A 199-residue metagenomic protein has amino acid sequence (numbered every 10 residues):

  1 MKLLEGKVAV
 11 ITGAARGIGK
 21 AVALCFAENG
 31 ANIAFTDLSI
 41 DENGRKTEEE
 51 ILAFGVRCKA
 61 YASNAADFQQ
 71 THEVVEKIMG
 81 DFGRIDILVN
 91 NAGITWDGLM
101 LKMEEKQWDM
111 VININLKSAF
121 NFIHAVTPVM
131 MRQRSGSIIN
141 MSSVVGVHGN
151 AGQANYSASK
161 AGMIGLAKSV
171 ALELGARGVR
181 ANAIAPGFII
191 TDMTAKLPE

Functional and structural regions predicted by a protein language model:
L3-A34: Canonical Rossmann dinucleotide-binding motif of NAD(H)/NADP(H)-dependent dehydrogenases/reductases, specifically
A31-K46: Conserved glycine-rich Rossmann-like NAD(P)H-binding loop of the short-chain dehydrogenase/reductase
D41, A62-V74, E105: The beta1-alpha1 cofactor-binding region of Rossmann-like NAD(H)/NADP(H)-dependent oxidoreductases
L99-M100, E104-I112, T194: Substrate-binding pocket helix/loop in short-chain dehydrogenase/reductase
I123, S159, A167: Active-site helix of classical SDR
P128, L172-A176: Alpha-helical segment proximal to the catalytic Tyr-Lys
S143: Residue(s) in the substrate-gating loop at a strand-loop-helix junction that position the organic substrate next
